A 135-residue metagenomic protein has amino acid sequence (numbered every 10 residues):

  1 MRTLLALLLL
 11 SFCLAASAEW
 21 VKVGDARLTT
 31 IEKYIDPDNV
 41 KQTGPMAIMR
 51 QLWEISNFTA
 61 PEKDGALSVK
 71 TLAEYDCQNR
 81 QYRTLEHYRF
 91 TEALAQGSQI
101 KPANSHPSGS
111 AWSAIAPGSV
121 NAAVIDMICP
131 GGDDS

Functional and structural regions predicted by a protein language model:
M1-L4: Positively charged n-region of N-terminal signal peptides that target proteins for export
S11-A15: N-terminal signal peptide c-region/cleavage motif recognized by signal peptidases
A16-S135: N-terminal secretory-pathway/extracellular module detecting exported/lumenal segments and adjacent signal-anchor/first
